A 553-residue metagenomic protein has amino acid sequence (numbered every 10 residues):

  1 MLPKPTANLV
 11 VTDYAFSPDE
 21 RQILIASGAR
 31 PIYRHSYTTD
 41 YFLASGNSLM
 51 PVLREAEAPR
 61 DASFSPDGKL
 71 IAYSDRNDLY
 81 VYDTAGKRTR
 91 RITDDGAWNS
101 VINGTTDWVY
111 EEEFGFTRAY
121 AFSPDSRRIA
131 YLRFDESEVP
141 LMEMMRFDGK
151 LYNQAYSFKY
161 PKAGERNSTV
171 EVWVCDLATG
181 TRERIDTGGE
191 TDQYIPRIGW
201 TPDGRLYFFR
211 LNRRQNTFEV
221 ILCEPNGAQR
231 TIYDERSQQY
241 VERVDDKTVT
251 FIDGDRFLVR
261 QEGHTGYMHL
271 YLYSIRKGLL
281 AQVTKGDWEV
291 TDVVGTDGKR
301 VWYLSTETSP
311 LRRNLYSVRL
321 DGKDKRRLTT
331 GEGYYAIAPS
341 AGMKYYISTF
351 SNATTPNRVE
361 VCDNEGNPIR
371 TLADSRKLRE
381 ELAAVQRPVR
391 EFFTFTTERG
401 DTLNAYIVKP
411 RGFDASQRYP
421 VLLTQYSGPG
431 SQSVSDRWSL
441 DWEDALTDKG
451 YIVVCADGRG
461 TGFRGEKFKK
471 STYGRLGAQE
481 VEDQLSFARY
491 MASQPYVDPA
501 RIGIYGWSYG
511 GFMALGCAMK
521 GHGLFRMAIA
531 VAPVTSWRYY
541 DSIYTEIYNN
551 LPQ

Functional and structural regions predicted by a protein language model:
M1-Y345, A353-N357, V361-C362: Beta-propeller folds
L141, R197-G199, A336-Q553: Serine-hydrolase catalytic core recognition
